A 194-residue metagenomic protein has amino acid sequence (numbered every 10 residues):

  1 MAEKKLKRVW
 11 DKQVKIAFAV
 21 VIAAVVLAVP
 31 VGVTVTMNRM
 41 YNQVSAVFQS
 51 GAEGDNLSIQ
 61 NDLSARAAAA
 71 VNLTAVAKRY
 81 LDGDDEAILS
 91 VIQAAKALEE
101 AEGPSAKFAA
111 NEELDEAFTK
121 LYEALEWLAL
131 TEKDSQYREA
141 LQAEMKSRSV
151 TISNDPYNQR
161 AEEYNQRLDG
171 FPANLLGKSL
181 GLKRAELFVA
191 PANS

Functional and structural regions predicted by a protein language model:
M1-S194: A helix-centric hydrophobic-segment signal that preferentially recognizes long, alpha-helical stretches used
